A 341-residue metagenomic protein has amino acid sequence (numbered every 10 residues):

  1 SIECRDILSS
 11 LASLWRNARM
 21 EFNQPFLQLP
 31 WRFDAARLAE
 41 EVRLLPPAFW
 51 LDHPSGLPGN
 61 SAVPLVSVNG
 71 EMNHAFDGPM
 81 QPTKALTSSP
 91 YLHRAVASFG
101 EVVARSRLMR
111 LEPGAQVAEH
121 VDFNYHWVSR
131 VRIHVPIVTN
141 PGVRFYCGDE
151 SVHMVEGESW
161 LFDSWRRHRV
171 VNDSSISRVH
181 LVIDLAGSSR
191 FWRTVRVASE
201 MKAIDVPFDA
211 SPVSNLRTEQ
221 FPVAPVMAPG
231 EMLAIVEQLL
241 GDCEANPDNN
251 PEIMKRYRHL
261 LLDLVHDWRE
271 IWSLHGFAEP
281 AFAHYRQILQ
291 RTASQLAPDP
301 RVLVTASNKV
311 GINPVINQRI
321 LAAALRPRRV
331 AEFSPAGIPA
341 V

Functional and structural regions predicted by a protein language model:
L11-S98, D205-P212, L261, E279-A340: Non-heme Fe(II)/2-oxoglutarate
L108-H126: Conserved short histidine dyad/triad with adjacent acidic residue
E119-H120, V143-F145, F162-D163, R167-S174: Short beta-strand His + acidic residue motifs that chelate non-heme Fe in jelly-roll/DSBH and cupin folds
V131-P136, I176-W192: A short hydrophobic beta-strand segment most commonly corresponding to one strand of the jelly-roll/cupin
P136-E156: A short beta-strand-loop-beta hairpin characteristic of the jelly-roll/cupin
V182-N250: Charged, amphipathic alpha-helical linkers/stalks
A234-A283, Q287-Q290: Extended amphipathic alpha-helical scaffold segments
